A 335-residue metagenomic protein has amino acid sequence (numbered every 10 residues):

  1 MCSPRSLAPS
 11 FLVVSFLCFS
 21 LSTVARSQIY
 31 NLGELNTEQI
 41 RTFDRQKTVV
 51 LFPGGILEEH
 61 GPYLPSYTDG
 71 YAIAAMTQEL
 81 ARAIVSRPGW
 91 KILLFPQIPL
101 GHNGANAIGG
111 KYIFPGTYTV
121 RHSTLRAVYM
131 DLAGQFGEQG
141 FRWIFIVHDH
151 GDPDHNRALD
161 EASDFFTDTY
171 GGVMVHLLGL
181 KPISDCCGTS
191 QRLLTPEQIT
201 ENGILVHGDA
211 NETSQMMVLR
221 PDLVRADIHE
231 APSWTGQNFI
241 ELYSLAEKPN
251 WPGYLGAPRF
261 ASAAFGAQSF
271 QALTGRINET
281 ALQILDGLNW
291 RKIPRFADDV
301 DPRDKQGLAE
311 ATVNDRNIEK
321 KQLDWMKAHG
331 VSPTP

Functional and structural regions predicted by a protein language model:
M1-L12: Bacterial N-terminal signal peptides that target proteins for export
S3, L17-F19, C187-G188, T200: Secreted/luminal cysteine- and crosslink-motif detector
R5, S15-L17, R41, V206: Generic marker of residues within folded, mature protein domains
S10-S22: Bacterial N-terminal signal peptides
R26-I144, D149-P335: Extended, histidine- and acidic-residue-enriched regions that form the cofactor-binding/catalytic faces
